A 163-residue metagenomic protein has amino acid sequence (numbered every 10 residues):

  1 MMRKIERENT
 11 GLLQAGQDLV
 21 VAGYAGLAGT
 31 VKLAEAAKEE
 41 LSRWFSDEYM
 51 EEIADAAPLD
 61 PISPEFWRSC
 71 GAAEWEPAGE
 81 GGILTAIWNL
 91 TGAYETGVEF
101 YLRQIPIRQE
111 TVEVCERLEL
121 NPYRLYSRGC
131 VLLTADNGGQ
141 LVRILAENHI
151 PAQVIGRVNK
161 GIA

Functional and structural regions predicted by a protein language model:
M1-A163: Helix-biased detector of long, well-ordered alpha-helical tracts
